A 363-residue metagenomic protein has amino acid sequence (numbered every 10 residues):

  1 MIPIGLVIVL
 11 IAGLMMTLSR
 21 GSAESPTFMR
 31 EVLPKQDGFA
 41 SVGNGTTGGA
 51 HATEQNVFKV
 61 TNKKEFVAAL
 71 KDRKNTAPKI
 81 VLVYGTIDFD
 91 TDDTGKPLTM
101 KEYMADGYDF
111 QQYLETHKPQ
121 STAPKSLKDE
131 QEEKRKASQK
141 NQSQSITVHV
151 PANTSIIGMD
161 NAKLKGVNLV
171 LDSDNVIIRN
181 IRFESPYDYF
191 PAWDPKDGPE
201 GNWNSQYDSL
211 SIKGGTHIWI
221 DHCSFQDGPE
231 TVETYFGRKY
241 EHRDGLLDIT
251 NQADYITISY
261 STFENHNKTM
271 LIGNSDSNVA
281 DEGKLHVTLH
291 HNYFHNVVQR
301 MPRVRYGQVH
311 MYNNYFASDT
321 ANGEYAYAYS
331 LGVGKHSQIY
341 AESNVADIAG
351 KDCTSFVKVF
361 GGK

Functional and structural regions predicted by a protein language model:
I2, I339-K363: Long, ordered, amphipathic alpha-helical scaffolds
I2-M16: Sec-dependent N-terminal signal peptides of Gram-positive bacterial secreted proteins and lipoproteins
L14-S25: Sec-dependent signal peptide cleavage junction
K35-L82: Acidic Gly/Asp/Thr-rich repetitive segments characteristic of extracellular carbohydrate-active and adhesion proteins
K64, T86-F89, K351: Acidic glycine-/aspartate-rich tracts in secreted/extracellular proteins
A68-T76, D90-S155, K163-R179, S185-G215: Extracellular beta-strand-rich solenoid/capping regions of secreted or surface-exposed proteins that bind or remodel
A152-D160, D174-Y187, D208, G214-T231 (+6 more regions): Right-handed parallel beta-helix
L331-S337: Accessory, usually C-terminal, subdomains that scaffold auxiliary metal cofactors
